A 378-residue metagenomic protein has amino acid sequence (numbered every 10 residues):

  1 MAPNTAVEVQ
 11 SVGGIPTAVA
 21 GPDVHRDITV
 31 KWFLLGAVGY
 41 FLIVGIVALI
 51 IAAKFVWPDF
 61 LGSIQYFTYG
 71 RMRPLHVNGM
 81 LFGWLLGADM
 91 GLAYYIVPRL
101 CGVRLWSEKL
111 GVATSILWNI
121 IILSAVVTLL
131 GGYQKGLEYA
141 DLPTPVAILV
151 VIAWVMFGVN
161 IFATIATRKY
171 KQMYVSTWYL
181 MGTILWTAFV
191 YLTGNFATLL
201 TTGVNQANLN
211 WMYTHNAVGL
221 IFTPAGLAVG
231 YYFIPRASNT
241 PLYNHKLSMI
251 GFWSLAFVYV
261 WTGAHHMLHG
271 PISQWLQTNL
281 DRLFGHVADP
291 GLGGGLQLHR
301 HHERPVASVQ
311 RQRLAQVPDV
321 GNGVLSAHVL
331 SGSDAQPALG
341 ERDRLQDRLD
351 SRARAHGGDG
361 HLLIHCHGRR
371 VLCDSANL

Functional and structural regions predicted by a protein language model:
M1-V30, L61-I64, H301-S308: Extramembrane terminal tails and long inter-domain/linker segments of multi-pass membrane proteins
V19-L35, T167-V175: N-terminal juxtamembrane segment and adjoining first transmembrane helix
R26, R71-R73, A307-Q310, L349: Helix-boundary and loop/linker segments of multi-pass membrane transporters
V30-V56, Y69-V103, E108-G132, T144-T164 (+6 more regions): Hydrophobic cores of alpha-helical transmembrane segments in multi-pass integral membrane proteins
G136-A147, Q172-S176, N205-Y213, I272-L283 (+1 more regions): Non-cytosolic membrane-interface motifs at loop->transmembrane helix junctions
K169-Y174, Q206-N210, A237-S248, W275-L276 (+1 more regions): Hydrophobic, small-residue-rich membrane helices and short re-entrant helix-turn-helix hairpins that build
H299-R311, L345-Q346, C373-L378: Alpha-helical transmembrane segments
